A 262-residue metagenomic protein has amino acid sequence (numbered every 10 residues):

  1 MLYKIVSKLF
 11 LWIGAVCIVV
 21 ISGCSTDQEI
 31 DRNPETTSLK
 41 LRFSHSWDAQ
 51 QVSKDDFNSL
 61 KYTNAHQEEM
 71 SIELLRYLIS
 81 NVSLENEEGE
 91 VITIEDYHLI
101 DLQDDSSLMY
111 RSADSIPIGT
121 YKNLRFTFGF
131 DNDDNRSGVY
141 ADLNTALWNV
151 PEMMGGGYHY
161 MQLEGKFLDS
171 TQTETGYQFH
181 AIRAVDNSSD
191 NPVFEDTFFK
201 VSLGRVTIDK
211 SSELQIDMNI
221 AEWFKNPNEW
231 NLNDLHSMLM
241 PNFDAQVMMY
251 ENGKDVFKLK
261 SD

Functional and structural regions predicted by a protein language model:
L2-I13: Bacterial N-terminal signal peptides that target proteins for export
V20-G23: C-terminal motif of bacterial Sec signal peptides marking the signal peptidase cleavage site
D27-D262: A short, solvent-exposed, low-complexity linear motif enriched for acidic/polar residues with Pro/Gly/Ser/Thr
